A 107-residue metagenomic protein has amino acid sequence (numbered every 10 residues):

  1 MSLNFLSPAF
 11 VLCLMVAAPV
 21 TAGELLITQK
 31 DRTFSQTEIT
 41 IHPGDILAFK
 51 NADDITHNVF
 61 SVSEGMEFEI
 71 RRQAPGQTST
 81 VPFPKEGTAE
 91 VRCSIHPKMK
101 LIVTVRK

Functional and structural regions predicted by a protein language model:
S2-L3, L12, A17-K107: Extracytoplasmic copper-binding redox domains, predominantly the cupredoxin/blue-copper superfamily
